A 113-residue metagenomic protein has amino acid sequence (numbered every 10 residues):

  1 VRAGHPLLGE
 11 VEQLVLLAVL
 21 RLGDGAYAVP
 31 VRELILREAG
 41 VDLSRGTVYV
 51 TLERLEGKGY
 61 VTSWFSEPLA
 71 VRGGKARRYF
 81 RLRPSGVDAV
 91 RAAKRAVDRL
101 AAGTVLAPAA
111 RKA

Functional and structural regions predicted by a protein language model:
V1-A3, A92-A93: N-terminal hydrophobic signal/anchor transmembrane helix of membrane proteins
R2-P6, E67-L69: Short beta-strand/turn micro-motifs at beta-sheet edges
H5-T47: N-terminal helix-turn-helix DNA-binding core of bacterial DNA-binding proteins
V48-L55: Basic amphipathic alpha-helical segments that dock to polyanions
K58-G73: Beta-hairpin "wing" of winged helix-turn-helix
A76: Exposed loop/turn and edge beta-strand positions of beta-sandwich/beta-sheet ligand-binding modules
S85-A113: Amphipathic alpha-helical dimerization/coiled-coil segments that flank or bridge DNA-binding/regulatory modules
